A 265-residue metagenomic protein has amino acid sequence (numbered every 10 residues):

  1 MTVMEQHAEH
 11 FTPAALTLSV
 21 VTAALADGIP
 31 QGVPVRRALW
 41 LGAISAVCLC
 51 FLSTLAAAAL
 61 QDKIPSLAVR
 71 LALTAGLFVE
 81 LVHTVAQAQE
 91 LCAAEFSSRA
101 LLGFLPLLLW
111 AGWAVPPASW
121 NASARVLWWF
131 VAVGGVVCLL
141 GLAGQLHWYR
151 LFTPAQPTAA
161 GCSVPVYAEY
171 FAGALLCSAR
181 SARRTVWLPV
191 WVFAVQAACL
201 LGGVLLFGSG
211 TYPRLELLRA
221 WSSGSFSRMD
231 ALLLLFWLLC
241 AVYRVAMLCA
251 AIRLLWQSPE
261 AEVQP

Functional and structural regions predicted by a protein language model:
M1-H7: Short, Lys/Arg-rich, polar N-terminal cytosolic tail immediately upstream of the first transmembrane signal-anchor
A8-G28, L41-A46, R70-T84, L101-L109 (+3 more regions): Hydrophobic, membrane-embedded alpha-helices of multi-pass small-molecule transporters
P30-L55: Extracellular loop-to-transmembrane helix junctions
A59-S97, L105-A122, L238-E260: Hydrophobic transmembrane alpha-helices that form the core helical bundles of multi-pass secondary transporters
S119-V131, T185-V186: Interfacial loop-to-transmembrane-helix boundary motif in multi-pass membrane proteins
F130-G141: Hydrophobic alpha-helical transmembrane segments
V186-A194, R253-P265: Cytoplasmic juxtamembrane regions at transmembrane-helix boundaries
L206-D230: Membrane-interface interhelical connector segments
